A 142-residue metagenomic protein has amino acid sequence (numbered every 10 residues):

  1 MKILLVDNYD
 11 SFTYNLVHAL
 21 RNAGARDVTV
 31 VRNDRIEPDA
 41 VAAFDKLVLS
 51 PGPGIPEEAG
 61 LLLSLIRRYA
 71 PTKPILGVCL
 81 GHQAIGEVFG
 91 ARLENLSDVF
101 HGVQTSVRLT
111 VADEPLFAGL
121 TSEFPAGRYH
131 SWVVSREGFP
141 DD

Functional and structural regions predicted by a protein language model:
M1-K73, L80: N-terminal beta1-alpha1 cap of cysteine-dependent amidohydrolase-like domains
V17, V88-F89, S97, L120-T121 (+1 more regions): Short, flexible helix/strand-to-coil boundary loops that buttress conserved ligand/catalytic motifs in alpha/beta
R21, E37-A42, I85-V88, R136-P140: Short loop/helix-cap segments at secondary-structure boundaries that form the rim of catalytic
A25-D27, T72, G90, E123 (+1 more regions): A generic structural signal for alpha->beta connector loops
R32-N33, N95, R128: Short loop/edge segments at beta-strand edges and connector loops that shape dinucleotide/nucleotide cofactor-binding
R35-E37, H82, F100, V133: Residue-level detector of flexible, active-site-proximal loop/helix-junction positions within diverse enzyme catalytic
F44-E114, P125: Cysteine-nucleophile active-site neighborhood
D113-D142: Catalytic beta-strand/loop cores that center a nucleophilic Ser/Cys/Thr and support acyl-enzyme chemistry
